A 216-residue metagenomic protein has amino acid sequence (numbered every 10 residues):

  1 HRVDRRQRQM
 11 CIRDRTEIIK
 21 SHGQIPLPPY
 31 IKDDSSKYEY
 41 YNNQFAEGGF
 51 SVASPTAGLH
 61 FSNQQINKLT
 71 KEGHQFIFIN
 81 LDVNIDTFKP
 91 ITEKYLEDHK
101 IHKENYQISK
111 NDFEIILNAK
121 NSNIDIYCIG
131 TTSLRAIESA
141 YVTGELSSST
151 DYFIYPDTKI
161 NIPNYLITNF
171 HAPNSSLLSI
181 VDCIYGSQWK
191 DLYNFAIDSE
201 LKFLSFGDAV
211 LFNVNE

Functional and structural regions predicted by a protein language model:
H1-I12: Single conserved hydrophobic/aromatic residue that forms the stacking wall/gate of nucleotide- or nucleobase-binding
E17-Y30, F78-I85: Phosphate/anion-contacting hairpin/loop surfaces
K32-V52, A57: A contiguous, basic/glycine-rich beta-loop/short-helix subdomain that forms a polymer-engagement track
V52-L69, G73-N80: Extended, H/D-rich, highly charged conserved domains that either
S54, L59-F61, S109-A140, L204-S205 (+1 more regions): Active-site beta-strand/loop microenvironment that shapes enzyme catalytic pockets
Q75-Q107, L134-D182, V214-E216: Class I SAM-dependent methyltransferase SAM-binding "motif I" and its flanking Rossmann-like core
T168-D208: Alpha-helical scaffold/interaction cores of sigma-54-like transcription cofactors and many family A DNA polymerases
